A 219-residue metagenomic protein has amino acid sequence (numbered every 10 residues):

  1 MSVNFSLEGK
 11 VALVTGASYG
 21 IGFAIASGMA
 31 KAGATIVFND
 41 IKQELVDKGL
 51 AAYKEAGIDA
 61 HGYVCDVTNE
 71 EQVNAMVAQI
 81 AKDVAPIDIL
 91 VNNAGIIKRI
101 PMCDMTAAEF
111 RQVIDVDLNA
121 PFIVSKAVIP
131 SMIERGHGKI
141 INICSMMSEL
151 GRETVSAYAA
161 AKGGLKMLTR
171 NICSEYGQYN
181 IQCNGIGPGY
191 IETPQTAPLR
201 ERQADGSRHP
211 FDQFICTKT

Functional and structural regions predicted by a protein language model:
V3, E55, Q178, Y190-T217: A glycine/serine/threonine-rich, flexible loop-to-helix segment that serves as the NAD(P) cofactor-binding "lid"
V11, S18-G20: Conserved glycine-rich cofactor-binding loop
I100-C103, L150-S156, Q178-Y179: Active-site loop immediately N-terminal to the catalytic Tyr-X3-Lys motif of short-chain dehydrogenase/reductase
P101-M102, E109-I114, F211: Substrate-binding pocket helix/loop in short-chain dehydrogenase/reductase
S125, A161, T169: Active-site helix of classical SDR
P130, S174-Q178: Alpha-helical segment proximal to the catalytic Tyr-Lys
S145: Residue(s) in the substrate-gating loop at a strand-loop-helix junction that position the organic substrate next
